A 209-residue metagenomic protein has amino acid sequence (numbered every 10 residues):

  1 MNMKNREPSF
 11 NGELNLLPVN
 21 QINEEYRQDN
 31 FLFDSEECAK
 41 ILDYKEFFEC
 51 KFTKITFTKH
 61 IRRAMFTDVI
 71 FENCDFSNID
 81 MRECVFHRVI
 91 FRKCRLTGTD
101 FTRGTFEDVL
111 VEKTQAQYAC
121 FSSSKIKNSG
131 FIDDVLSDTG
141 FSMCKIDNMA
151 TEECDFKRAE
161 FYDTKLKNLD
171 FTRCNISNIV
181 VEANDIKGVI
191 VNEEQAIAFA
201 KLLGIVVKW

Functional and structural regions predicted by a protein language model:
N2-W209: Tandem repeat scaffolds
